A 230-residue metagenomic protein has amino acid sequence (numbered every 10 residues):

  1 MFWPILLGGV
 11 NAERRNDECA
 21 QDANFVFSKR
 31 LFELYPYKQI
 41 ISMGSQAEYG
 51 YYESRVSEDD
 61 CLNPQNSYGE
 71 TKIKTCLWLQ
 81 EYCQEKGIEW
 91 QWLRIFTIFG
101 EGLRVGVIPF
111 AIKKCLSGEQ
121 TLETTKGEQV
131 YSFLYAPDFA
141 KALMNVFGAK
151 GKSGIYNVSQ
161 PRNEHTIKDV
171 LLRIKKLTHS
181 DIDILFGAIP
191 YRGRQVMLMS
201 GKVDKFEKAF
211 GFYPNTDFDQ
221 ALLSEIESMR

Functional and structural regions predicted by a protein language model:
M1-A23: NAD(P)H-binding glycine-rich loop region in Rossmannoid oxidoreductase-like domains and their noncatalytic homologs
P4-L7, I40-Q46, L93-I95: SDR active-site strand-loop-helix element
R15-F27, L62, N66, E70-I73: Glycine-rich NAD(P)-binding loop of the Rossmann-fold in SDR/ketoreductase-type enzymes
S28-K29, G69, I73-Q80, K141: Conserved active-site helix of classical SDR/Rossmann-fold NAD(P)-dependent CH-OH oxidoreductases
K29-S67: Conserved Rossmann-fold NAD(P)-dependent oxidoreductase catalytic core, especially the SDR/UDP-sugar
L77-Y131, A136-A140, M144-N145, L171-L177: NAD(P)-dependent short-chain dehydrogenase/reductase
A149-Y191, K202: Mid/C-terminal beta-alpha module of Rossmann-like enzyme folds, strongest in SDR-family dehydrogenases/epimerases
V203-E207, D217-R230: Amphipathic terminal alpha-helices
